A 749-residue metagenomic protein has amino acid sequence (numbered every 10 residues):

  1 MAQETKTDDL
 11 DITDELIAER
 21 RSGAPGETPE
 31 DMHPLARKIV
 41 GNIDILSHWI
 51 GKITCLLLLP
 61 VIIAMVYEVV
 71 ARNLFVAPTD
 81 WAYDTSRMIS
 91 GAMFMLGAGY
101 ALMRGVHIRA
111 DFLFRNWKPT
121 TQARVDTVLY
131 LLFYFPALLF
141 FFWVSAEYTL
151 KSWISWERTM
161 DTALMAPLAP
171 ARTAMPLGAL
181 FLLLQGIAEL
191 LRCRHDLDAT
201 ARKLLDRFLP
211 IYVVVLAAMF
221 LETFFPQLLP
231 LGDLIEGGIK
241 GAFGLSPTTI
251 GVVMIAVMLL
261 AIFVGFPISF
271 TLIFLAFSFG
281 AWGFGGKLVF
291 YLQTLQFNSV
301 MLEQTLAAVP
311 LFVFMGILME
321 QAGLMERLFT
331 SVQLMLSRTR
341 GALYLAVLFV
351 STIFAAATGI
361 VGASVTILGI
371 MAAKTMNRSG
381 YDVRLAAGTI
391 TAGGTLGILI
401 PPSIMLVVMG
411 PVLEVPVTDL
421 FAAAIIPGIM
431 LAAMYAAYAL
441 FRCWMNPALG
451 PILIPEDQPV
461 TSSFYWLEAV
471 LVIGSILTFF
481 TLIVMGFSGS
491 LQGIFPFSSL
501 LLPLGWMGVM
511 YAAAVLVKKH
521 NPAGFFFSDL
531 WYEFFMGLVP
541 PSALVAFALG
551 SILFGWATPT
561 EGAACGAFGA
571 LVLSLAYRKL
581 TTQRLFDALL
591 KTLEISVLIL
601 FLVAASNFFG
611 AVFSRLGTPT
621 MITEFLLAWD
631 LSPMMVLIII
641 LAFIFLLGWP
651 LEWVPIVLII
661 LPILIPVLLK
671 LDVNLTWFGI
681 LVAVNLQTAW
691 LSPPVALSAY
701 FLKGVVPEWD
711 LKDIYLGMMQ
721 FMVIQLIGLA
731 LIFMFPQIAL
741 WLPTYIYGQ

Functional and structural regions predicted by a protein language model:
A2-P226: Alpha-helical transmembrane segments and membrane-interface helix-loop junctions in multi-pass membrane proteins
K203-Q749: Alpha-helical transmembrane segments of multi-pass membrane transport proteins
